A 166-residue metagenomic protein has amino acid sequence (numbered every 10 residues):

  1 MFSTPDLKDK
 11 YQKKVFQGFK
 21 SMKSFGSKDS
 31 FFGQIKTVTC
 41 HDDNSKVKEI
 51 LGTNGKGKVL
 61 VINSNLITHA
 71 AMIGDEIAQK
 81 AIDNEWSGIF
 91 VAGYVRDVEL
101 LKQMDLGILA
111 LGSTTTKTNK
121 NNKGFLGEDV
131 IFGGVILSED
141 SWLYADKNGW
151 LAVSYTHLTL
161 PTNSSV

Functional and structural regions predicted by a protein language model:
M1-S138: Feature captures the catalytic cores and cofactor-binding loops of soluble hydro-lyases/lyases that act on carboxylate
H69-A70, W150-Y155: Short, Lys/Arg- and Gly-enriched loop/turn segments at beta-strand edges
S87, T162-N163: A very general structural signal that marks isolated residues within well-ordered alpha-helical segments
Y94, A145-D146: A short, compositionally biased micro-patch
W142-L143, G149-W150: C-terminal binding/interaction regions
T156-T162: Conserved small/polar residues in nucleotide/adenosyl-binding loops
